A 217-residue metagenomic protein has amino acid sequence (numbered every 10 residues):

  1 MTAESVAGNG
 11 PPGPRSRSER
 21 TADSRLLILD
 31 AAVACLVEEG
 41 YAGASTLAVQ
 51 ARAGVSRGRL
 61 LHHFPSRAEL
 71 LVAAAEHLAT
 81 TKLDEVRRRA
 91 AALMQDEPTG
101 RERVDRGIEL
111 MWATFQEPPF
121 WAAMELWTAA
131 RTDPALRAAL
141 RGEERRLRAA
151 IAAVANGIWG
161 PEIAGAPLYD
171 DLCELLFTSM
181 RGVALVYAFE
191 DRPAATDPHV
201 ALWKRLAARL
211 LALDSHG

Functional and structural regions predicted by a protein language model:
M1-D23, A34, D214-G217: N-terminal intrinsically disordered/low-complexity leader segments
T21-V33, V49, A74-L78, K82: Generic hydrophobic, amphipathic alpha-helix propensity
L27, C35-E69, A73: Helix-turn-helix
P65-E69, A73, M94-Q95, R131 (+2 more regions): Residues in soluble alpha-helical coiled-coils and helical-bundle/repeat scaffolds
A73, R87-F120, A166-L176: Hydrophobic alpha-helical connector segments
L83-R88, A113-M124, P134-G160, D171 (+1 more regions): Amphipathic alpha-helical packing segments from all-alpha helical-bundle domains
R137-R141, I158-G217: Hydrophobic/aromatic-rich alpha-helical bundle segments in the mid-to-C-terminal region
